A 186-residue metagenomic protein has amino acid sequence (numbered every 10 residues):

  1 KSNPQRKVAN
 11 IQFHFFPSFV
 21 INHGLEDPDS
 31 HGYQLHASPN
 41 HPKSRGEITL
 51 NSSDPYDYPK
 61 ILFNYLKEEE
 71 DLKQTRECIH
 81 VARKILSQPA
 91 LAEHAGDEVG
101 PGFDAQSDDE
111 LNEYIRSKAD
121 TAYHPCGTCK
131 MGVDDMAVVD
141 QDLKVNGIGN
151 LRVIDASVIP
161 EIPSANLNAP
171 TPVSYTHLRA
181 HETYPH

Functional and structural regions predicted by a protein language model:
K1-P170, L178-R179: FAD-dependent oxidoreductase catalytic-site/capping-region signature
I159, P185-H186: General alpha-helical segment detector with a strong preference for membrane-spanning helices and helix-boundary regions
V173: Short alpha-helical basic/polar micro-motif
T176-P185: Conserved small/polar residues in nucleotide/adenosyl-binding loops
